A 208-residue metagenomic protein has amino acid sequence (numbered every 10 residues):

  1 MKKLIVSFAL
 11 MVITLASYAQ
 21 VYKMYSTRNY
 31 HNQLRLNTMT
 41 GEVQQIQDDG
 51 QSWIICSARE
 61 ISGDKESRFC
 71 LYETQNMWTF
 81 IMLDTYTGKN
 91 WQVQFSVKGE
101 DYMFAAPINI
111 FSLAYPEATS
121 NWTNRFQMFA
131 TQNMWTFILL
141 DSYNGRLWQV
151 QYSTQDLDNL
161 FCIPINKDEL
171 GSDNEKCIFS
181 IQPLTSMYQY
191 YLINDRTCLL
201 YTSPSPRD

Functional and structural regions predicted by a protein language model:
M1-L4: Positively charged n-region of N-terminal signal peptides that target proteins for export
M11-Y18: Hydrophobic h-region of N-terminal signal peptides that target proteins for export in Gram-negative bacteria
Q20-Y25: Cleaved targeting-peptide boundary
S26-G50: N-terminal targeting signals for Sec/Tat export/insertion, comprising classic cleavable signal peptides
H31-T38, T79-T85, W135-S142, Q189-T197: Short beta-strand motif characteristic of blades in beta-propeller domains
D49-D64, G99-S120, L157-N174: Trp- and S/T/G-rich repeat-edge/linker motifs of beta-rich repeat architectures
P183-L184: Structural signature of eukaryotic scaffold interfaces centered on beta-propeller domains
Y201-D208: Conserved small/polar residues in nucleotide/adenosyl-binding loops
